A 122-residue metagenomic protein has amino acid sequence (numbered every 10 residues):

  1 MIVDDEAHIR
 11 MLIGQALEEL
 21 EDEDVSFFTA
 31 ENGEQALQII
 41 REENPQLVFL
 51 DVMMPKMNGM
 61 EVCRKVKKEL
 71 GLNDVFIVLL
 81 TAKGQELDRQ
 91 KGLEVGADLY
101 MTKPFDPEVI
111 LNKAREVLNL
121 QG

Functional and structural regions predicted by a protein language model:
A7-F28: Two-component/phosphorelay signaling modules centered on CheY-like receiver
F27-E34, R89, P107: Conserved Asp/Asn-Gly motif in the active-site loop of CheY-like receiver
T29-L47: Acidic, metal-coordinating helix/loop segments flanking the phosphotransfer/catalytic sites of two-component signaling
M54: Receiver (REC) domain active-site loop signature in two-component systems and cognate sites in sensor histidine kinases
F105-A114: C-terminal output helix
